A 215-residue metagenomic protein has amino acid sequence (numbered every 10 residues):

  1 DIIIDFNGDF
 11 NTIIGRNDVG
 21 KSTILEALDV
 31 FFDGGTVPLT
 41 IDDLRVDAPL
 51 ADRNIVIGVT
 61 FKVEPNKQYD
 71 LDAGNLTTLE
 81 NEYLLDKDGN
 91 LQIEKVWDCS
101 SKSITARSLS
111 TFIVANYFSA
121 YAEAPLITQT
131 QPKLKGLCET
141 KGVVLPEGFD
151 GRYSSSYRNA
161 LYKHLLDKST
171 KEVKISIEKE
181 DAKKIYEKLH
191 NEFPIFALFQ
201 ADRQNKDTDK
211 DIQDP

Functional and structural regions predicted by a protein language model:
I2-G8: Phosphate-binding P-loop
G8, F61-P65, W97-S101: Beta-strand elements of well-folded, non-transmembrane domains
D9, I55-I57, I195: Core residues of folded domains in eukaryotic genome-function proteins
I13: Hydrophobic anchor at the beta1->P-loop junction of P-loop NTPases
R16: P-loop (Walker A) phosphate-binding loop of NTP-binding proteins
K21: Conserved lysine of the Walker
L25-G89: Conserved P-loop NTP-binding catalytic core
N75-P215: Electropositive, glycine-dotted interaction segments that contact anionic polymers or phosphate-rich ligands
